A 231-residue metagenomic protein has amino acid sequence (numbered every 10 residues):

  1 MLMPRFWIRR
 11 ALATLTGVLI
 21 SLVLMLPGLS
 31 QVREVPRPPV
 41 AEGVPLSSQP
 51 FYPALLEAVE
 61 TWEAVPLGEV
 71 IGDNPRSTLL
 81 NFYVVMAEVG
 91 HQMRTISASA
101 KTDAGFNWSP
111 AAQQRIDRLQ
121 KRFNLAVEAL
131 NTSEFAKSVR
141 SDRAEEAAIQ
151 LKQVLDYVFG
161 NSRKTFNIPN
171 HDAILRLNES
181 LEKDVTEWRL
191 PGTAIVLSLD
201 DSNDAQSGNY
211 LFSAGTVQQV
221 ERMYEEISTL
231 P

Functional and structural regions predicted by a protein language model:
M1-L2, I20, L181: Intrinsically disordered, low-complexity regions enriched in Ser/Pro/Gly/Gln/His and often acidic
L2-L15: Bacterial N-terminal signal peptides that target proteins for export
T14-L24: Bacterial N-terminal signal peptides
S30-P231: Soluble extramembrane regions of membrane proteins in the secretory/endomembrane system
